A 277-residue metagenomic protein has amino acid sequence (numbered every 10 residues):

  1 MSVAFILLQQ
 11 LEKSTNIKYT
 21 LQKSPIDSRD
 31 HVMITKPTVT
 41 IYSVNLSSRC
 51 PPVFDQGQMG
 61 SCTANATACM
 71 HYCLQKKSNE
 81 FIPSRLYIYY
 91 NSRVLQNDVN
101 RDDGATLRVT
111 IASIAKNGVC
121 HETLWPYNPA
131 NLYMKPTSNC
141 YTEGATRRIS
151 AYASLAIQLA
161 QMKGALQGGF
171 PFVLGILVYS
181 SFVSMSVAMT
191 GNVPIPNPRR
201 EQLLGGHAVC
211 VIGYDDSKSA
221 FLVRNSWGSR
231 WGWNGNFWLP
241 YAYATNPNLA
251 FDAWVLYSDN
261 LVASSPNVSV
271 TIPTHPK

Functional and structural regions predicted by a protein language model:
M1-R49: Non-catalytic, low-structured ubiquitin/UBL-interacting segments
S2-K18, Q22, A64, A68-Y72 (+2 more regions): Predominantly the structural core of cysteine protease catalytic domains
P25, F81, Y89, E143-G144: General helical secondary-structure elements
D30-K116: Substrate-binding/charge-relay-adjacent region of secreted/lumenal peptidase catalytic domains
